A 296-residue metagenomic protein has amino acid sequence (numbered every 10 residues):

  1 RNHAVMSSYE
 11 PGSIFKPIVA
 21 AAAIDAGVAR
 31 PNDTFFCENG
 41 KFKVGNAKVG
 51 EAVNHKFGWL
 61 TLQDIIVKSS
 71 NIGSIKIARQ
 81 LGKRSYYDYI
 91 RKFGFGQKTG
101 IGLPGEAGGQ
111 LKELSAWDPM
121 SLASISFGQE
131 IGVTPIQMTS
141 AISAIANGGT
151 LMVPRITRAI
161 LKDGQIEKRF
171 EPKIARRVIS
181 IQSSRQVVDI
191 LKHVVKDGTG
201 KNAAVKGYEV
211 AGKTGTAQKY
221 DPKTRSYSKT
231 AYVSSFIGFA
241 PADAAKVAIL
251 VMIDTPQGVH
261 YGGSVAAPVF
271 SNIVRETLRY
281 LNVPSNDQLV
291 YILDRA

Functional and structural regions predicted by a protein language model:
R1-S13, I18-I253, I292-A296: Beta-lactam-recognizing serine transpeptidase/beta-lactamase-like catalytic domain environment
Q165-K168, A267-A296: Short, gly/Ser/Thr-rich active-site loops of penicillin-recognizing serine hydrolases
D254-V265: A short acidic/glycine-rich loop-to-helix N-cap element
